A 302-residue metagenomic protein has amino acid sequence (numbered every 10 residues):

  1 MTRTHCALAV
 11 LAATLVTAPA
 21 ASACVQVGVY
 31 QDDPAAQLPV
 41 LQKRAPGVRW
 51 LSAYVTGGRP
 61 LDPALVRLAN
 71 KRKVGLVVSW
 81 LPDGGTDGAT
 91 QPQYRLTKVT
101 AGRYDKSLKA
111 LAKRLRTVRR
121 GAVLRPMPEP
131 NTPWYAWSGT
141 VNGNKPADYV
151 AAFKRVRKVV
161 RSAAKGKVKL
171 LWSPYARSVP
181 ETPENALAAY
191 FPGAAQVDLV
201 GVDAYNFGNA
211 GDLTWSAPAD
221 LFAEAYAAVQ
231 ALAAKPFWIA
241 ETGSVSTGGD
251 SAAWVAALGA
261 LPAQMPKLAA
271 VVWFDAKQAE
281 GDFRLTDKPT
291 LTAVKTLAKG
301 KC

Functional and structural regions predicted by a protein language model:
M1-A23: Secretory targeting and sorting signals
S22-R59: Boundary/entry segment of secreted carbohydrate-active catalytic domains
C24-D32, G121, P236-C302: Substrate-binding cleft of secreted/luminal carbohydrate-active enzymes
D32-V40, R59-L68, K106-L111, A176-P192 (+2 more regions): Alpha-helical scaffolding within the catalytic cores of extracellular/periplasmic polymer-degrading hydrolases
P46-Y54, L187-S216, F274-A276: Aromatic- and acid-rich polysaccharide-binding/catalytic face of secreted or lumenal carbohydrate-active enzymes
P63-W172, K288: Substrate-binding cleft of extracellular glycoside hydrolase catalytic domains
A64-L81, L199-G248: Glycoside hydrolase catalytic-domain groove-lining segments
F153, R157-N185, A234-G248, A270-A276: Aromatic-lined carbohydrate-recognition surfaces of secreted/lumenal glycan-active proteins
